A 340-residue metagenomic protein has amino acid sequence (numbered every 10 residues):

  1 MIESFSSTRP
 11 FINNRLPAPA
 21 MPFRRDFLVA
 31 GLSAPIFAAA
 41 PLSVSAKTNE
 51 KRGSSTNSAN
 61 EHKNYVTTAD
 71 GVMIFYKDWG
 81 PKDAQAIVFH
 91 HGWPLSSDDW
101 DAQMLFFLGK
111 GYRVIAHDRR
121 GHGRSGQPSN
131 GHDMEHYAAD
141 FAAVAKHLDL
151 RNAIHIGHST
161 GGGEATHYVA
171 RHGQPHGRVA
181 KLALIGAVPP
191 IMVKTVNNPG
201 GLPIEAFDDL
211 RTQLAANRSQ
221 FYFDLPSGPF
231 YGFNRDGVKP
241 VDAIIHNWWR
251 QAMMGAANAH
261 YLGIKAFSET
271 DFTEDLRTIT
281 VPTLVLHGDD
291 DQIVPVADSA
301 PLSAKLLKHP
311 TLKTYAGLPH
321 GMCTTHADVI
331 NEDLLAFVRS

Functional and structural regions predicted by a protein language model:
M1-F23: N-terminal secretory signal peptides
A20-V29, P35-G53: N-terminal twin-arginine translocation
A69, G109, A116-T160, G173-H176 (+1 more regions): Active-site loop/oxyanion-hole signature of alpha/beta-hydrolase fold enzymes
V72-Q127: Conserved HGGG/HGGXW glycine-rich cap/lid loop of the alpha/beta-hydrolase fold
R151-V193: Conserved hydrolase catalytic core segment
P190-V193, N197-L202, T212-R277: Conserved alpha/beta-hydrolase catalytic His-Asp/Glu region
I279, V285-H287: Short beta-strand/loop motif that positions the catalytic acidic residue of the alpha/beta-hydrolase fold
P310-S340: Catalytic active-site module of serine/aspartate enzymes centered on a nucleophile-bearing elbow/loop
